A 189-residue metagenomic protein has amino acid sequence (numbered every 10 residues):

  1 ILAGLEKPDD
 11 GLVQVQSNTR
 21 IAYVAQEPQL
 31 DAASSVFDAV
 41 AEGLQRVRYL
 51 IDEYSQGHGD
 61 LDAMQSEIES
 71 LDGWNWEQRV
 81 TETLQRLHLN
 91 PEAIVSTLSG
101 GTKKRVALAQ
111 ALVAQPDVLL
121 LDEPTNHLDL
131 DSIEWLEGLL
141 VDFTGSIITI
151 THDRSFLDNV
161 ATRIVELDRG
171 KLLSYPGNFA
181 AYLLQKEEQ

Functional and structural regions predicted by a protein language model:
I1-Q189: ABC ATP-binding cassette signature C-motif
